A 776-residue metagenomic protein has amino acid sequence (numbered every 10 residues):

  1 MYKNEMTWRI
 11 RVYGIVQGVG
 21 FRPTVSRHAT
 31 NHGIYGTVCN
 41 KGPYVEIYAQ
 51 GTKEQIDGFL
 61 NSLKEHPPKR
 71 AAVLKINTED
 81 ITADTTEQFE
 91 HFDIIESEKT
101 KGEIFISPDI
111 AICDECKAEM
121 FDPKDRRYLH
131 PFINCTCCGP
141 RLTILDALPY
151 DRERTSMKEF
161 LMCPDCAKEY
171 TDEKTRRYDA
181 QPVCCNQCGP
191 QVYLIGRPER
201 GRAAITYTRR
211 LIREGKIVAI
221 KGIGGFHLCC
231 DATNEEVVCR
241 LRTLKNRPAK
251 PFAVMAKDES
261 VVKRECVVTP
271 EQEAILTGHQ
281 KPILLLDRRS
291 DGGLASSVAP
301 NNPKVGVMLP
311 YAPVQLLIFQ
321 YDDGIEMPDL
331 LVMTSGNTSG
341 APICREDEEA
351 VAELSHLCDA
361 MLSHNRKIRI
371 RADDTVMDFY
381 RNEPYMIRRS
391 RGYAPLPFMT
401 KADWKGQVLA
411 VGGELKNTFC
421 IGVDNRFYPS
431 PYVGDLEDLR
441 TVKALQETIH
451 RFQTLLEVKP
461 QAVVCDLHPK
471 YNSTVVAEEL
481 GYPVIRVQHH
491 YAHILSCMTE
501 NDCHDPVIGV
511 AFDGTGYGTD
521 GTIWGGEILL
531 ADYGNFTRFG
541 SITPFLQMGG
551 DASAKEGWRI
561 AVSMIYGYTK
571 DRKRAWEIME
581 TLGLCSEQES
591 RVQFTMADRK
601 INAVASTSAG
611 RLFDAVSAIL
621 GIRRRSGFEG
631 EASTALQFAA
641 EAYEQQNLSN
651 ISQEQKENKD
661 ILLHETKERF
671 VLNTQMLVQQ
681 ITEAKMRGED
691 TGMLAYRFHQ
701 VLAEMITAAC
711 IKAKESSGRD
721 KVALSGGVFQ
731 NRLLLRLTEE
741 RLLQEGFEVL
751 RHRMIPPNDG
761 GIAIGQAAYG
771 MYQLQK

Functional and structural regions predicted by a protein language model:
M1-P182, N186, Y193: Intrinsically disordered, low-complexity, mixed-charge
H66, E169, D323, M327-A402 (+2 more regions): Internal gly/pro-rich beta-alpha loop/helix module that stabilizes soluble enzyme cofactors or their anionic handles
D80, G225-R288: A phosphate-binding glycine/aspartate-rich beta-alpha loop in the early core of alpha/beta enzymes
P182, G189-P190, G413-R451, S563-D720 (+1 more regions): A contiguous, well-structured pocket-lining segment that forms one wall/lid of small-molecule binding clefts in soluble
A219, E457-P469, S717-V728: Short glycine-rich phosphate-binding loop at a beta-alpha junction
K263-V268, L317, I343-E348, D374-T375 (+2 more regions): Conserved phosphate-binding catalytic cores of ATP/NTP-utilizing and phosphoryl-transfer enzymes
D466, G481-H493, D720-A723, R732 (+1 more regions): Conserved phosphate-binding/catalytic loops in two-lobed NTP-binding clefts
Y491-F512, G516-G518, G557-Y566, L750-K776: Glycine-rich phosphate-binding/hydrolytic loop that grips phosphoryl groups
